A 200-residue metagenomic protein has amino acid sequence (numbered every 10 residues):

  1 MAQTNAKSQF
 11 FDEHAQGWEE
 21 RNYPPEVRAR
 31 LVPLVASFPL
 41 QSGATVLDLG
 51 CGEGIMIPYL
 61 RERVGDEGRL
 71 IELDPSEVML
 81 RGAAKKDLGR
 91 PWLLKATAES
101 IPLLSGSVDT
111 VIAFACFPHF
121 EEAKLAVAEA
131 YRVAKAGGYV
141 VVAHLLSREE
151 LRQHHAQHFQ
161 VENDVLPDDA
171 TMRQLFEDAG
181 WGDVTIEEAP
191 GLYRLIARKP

Functional and structural regions predicted by a protein language model:
M1-L40, I55-Y59, V78-G82, H155-A156 (+1 more regions): Conserved class I S-adenosyl-L-methionine
L47-L49, E53-S100: Class I SAM-dependent methyltransferase SAM/SAH-binding core
E99-T110: A short acidic, Gly/Pro-enriched loop at the edge of an enzyme's catalytic core that lines a small-molecule cofactor
T110-E122: A short SAM/SAH-binding and catalytic strip from SAM-dependent methyltransferases
K124-A136: A short glycine-rich, Lys/Arg-flanked "PGG" loop and its adjoining helix->strand segment in the class I
V141-L166: Conserved class I S-adenosyl-L-methionine
D164-G180: Short alpha-helix
W181-G182, E188-P200: Core SAM-dependent methyltransferase catalytic element
